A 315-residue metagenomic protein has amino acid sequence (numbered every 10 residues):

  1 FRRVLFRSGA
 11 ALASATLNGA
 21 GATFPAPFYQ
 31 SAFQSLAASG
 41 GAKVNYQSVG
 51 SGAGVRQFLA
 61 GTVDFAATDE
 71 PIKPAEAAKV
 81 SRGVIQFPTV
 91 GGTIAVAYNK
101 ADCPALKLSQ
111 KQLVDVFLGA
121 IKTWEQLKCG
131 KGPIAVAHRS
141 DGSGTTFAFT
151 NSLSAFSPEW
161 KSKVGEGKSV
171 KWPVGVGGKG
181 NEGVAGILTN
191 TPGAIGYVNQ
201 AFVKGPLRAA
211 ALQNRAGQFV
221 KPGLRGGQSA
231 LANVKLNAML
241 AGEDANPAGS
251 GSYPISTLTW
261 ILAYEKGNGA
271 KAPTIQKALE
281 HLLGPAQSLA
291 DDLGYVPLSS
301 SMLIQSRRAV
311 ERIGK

Functional and structural regions predicted by a protein language model:
F1-L5: Short, small-residue-biased leader/transition segments that mark boundaries at the very start of proteins
G9-K315: Flexible loop/hinge segments at secondary-structure junctions
